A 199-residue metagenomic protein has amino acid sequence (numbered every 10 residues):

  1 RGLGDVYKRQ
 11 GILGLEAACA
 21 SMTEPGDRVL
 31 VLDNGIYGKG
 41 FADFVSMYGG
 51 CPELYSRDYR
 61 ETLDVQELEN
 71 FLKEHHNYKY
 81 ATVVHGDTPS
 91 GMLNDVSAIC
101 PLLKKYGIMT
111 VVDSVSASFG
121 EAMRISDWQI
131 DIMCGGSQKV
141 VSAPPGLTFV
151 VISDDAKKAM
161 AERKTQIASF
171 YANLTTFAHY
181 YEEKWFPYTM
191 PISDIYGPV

Functional and structural regions predicted by a protein language model:
G2-Y7: Short, small-residue-biased leader/transition segments that mark boundaries at the very start of proteins
E16-P25, F44-S46: Glycine-rich loop at the start of a catalytic domain that most often binds anionic cofactors/ligands
T23-K39: Conserved PLP-anchoring active-site segment centered on the Schiff-base-forming lysine
G40-C51: Active-site-proximal loop->helix
L63-V115, F119, I132: Active-site phosphate-binding strand-loop segment of PLP-dependent enzymes
G120-V140, P144-F149: Internal gly/pro-rich beta-alpha loop/helix module that stabilizes soluble enzyme cofactors or their anionic handles
Q138-V199: Active-site C-terminal subdomain of aminotransferase-like
